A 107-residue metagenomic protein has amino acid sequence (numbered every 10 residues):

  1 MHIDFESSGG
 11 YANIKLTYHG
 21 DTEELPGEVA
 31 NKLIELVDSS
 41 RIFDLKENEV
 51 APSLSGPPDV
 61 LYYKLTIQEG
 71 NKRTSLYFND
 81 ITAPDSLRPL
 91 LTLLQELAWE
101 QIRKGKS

Functional and structural regions predicted by a protein language model:
M1-S107: Function-determining sites in protein domains
